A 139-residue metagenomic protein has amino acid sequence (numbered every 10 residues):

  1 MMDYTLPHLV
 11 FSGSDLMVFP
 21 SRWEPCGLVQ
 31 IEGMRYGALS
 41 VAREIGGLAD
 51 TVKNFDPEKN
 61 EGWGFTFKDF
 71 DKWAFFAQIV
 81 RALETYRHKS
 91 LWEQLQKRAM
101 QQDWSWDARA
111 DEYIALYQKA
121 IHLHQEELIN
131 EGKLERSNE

Functional and structural regions predicted by a protein language model:
Y4, L9-Q96, M100-Q101: Catalytic binding pocket for nucleotide-activated donors in carbohydrate/polymer assembly enzymes
G33-Y36, E135-E139: Short amphipathic alpha-helical "recognition" segments used for binding
W106-N138: C-terminal alpha-helical cap of glycosyltransferases
